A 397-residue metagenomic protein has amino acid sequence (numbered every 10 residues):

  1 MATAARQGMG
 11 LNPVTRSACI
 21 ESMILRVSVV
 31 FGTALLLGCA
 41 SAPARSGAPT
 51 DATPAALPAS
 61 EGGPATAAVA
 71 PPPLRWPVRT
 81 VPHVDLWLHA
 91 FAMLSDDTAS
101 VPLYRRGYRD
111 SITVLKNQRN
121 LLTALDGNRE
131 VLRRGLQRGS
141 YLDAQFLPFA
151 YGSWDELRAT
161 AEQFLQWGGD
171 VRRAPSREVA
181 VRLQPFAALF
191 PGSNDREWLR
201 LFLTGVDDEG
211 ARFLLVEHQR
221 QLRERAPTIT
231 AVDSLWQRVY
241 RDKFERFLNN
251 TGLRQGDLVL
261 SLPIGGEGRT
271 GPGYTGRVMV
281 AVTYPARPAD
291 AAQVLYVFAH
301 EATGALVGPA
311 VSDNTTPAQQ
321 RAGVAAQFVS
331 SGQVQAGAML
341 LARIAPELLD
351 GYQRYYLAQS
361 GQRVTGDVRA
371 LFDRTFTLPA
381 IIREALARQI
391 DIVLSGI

Functional and structural regions predicted by a protein language model:
P49-G168, T377, I381: N-terminal mature-domain "stem" immediately C-terminal to a signal peptide or N-terminal signal-anchor/transmembrane
G127-T230: Long, mid-chain structured domain cores
L214, H218-Y274, E347: Auxiliary, metal-adjacent structural segments of Zn-dependent hydrolase domains
E267-A292: Active-site scaffold of zinc-dependent metalloenzymes
A292-S312: Active-site recognition of the HExxH zinc-binding catalytic motif
P309-Q333: Post-HEXXH active-site segment of zinc metalloproteases
L349-I397: Pan-zinc metallopeptidase signature
